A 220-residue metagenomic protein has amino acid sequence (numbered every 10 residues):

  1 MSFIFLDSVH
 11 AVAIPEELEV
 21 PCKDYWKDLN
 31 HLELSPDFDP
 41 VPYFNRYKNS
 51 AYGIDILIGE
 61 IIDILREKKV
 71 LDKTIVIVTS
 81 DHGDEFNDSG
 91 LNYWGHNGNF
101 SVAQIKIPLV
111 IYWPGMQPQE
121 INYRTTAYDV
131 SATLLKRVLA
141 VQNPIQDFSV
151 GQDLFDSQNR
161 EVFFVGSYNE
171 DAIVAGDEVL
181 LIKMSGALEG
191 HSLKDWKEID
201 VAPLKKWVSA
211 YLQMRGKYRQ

Functional and structural regions predicted by a protein language model:
M1, Q104-I107, Y168-E170, D177: Active-site lining segments that contact anionic ligands and/or coordinate catalytic metals
M1-D7, A51-I54, I58-I61, I75-G83 (+3 more regions): Beta-strand elements within well-structured catalytic alpha/beta cores of enzymes that handle phosphate/sulfate esters
M1-Y47, H82-H96: Active-site His/acidic residue clusters
F5, D37, A51, H96 (+2 more regions): Mature, Sec-exported extracytoplasmic domains of Gram-positive
L32-D39, K106-Y112, V138-P144: Short C-terminal domain-edge/linker segments immediately following a structured domain
D37-V41, N45-D55, R124-D129: Soluble non-cytosolic domains of exported or imported proteins
D63-K69, W113-Q220: Membrane-interface soluble catalytic domains
R66, V70-P114: Histidine-centered active-site microenvironments of extracellular/periplasmic hydrolases and transferases
